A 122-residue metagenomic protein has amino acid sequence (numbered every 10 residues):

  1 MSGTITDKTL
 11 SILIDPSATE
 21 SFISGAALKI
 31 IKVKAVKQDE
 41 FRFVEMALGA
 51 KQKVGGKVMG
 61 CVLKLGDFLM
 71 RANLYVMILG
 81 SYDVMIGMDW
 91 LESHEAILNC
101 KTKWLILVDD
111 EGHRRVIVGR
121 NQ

Functional and structural regions predicted by a protein language model:
M1-I5: Charged, flexible boundary elements
K8-I12, P16-Q122: Aspartic protease core domain of the pepsin/retropepsin superfamily
